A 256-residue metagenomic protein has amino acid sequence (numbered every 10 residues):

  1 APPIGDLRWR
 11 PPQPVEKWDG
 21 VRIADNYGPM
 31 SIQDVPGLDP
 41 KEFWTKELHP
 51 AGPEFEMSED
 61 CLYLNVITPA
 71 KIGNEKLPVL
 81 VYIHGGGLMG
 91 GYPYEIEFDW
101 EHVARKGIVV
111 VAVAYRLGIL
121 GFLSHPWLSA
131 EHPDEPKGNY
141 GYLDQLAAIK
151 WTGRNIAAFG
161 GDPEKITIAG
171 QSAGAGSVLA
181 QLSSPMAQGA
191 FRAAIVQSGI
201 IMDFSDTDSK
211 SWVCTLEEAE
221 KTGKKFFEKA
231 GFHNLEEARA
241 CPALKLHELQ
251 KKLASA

Functional and structural regions predicted by a protein language model:
A1-N139, P163: Non-catalytic accessory segments of hydrolases
G20-G52, A130, D134-G138, K165 (+1 more regions): Mature extracellular catalytic domain of secreted serine hydrolases with alpha/beta-hydrolase catalytic cores
L77-P78, K137-Y140, T152, F159-S172: Alpha/beta-hydrolase fold nucleophile elbow
L88-M89, G170-A180: Glycine-rich nucleophile elbow surrounding the catalytic serine of serine-hydrolase chemistry
R105, R154, S183-M186: Short, well-ordered alpha-helices that flank and scaffold nucleotide-derived cofactor binding pockets
R116-I119, A169-A173: Short, solvent-exposed turn/loop segments enriched in Gly/Ser/Thr/Pro and often Arg
L146-I149, L179-A180: Short, hydrophobic alpha-helix immediately C-terminal to the catalytic nucleophile
